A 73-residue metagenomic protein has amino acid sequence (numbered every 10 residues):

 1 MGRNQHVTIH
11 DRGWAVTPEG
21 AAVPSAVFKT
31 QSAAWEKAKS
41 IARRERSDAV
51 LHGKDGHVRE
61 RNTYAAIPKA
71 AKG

Functional and structural regions predicted by a protein language model:
G2-V23: Short aromatic-glycine-(Arg/Gly/Cys) micro-motifs in beta-strand/loop hairpins
I9-R12, V50-H52, N62: Amphipathic, Lys/Arg-enriched alpha-helical "gate/interface" segment within cytosolic domains that mediates
E19, K54, T63: Surface loops and adjacent helix of pleckstrin homology
A21-S32: A short, exposed loop/beta-hairpin motif centered on an aromatic-Gly-Thr core
A33-S40, P68-G73: Short, surface-exposed linear segments at secondary-structure transitions and domain or protein termini
S40-H52: Short arginine-rich
H57-G73: A cross-kingdom feature marking charged/low-complexity
